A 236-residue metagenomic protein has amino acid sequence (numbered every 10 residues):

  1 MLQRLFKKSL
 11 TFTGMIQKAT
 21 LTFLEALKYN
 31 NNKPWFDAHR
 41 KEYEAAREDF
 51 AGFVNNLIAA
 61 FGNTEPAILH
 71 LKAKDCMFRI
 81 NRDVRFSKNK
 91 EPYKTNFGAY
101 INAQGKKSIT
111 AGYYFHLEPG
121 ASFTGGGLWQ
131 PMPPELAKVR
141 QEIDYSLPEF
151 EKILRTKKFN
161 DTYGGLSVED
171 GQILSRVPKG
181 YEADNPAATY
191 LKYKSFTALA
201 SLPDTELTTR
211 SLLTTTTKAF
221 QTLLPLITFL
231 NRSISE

Functional and structural regions predicted by a protein language model:
L5-K7, T11: Short, positively charged and aromatic/hydrophobic N-terminal segments
T11-Y29, K33, F50-I58, D144 (+2 more regions): Long, solvent-exposed, polar/charged low-complexity segments
L21, E25-I80: Active-site acidic/histidine clusters and adjacent loop/turn architecture that either coordinate catalytic ions
P66-Y93, T162-P178: A short, surface-exposed loop/turn module that caps and links secondary-structure elements
N81, E151-K152: Soluble, non-transmembrane alpha-helical interaction regions
R85-D144: Aromatic- and glycine-enriched beta-alpha-beta binding-site module
